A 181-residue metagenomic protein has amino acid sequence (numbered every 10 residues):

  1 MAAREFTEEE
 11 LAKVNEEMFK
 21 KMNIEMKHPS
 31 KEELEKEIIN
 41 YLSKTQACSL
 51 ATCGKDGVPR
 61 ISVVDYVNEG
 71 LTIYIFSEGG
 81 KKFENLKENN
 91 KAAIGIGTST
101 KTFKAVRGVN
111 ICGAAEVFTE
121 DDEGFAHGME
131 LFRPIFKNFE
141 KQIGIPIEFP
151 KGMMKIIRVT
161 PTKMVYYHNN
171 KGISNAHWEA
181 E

Functional and structural regions predicted by a protein language model:
M1-S30, R107-E181: Charged, gly/pro-rich active-site loop segments
N23-A47: Short, basic/aromatic recognition patches
K44-S49, K137-K141: Short Pro/Gly-enriched beta-strand edge/turn motifs at strand-loop
T45-G79, L86, A93-T98, R107: Short beta-strand segments
S77-G80, A93-S99, R133-I145: Short acidic (Asp/Glu) patches
K81-E84, K101, G172-S174: Short, surface-exposed beta-strand-loop junctions and turns on beta-sheet-rich folds
E84-L86, T102-A105, E148-F149: Short, charge-rich binding segments
